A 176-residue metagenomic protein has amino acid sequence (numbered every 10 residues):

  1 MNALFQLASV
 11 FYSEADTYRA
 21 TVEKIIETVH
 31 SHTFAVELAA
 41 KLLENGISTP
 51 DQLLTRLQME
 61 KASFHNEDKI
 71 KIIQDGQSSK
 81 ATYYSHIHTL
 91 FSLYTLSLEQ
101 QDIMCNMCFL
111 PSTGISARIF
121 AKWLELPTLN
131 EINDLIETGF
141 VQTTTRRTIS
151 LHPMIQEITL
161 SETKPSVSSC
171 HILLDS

Functional and structural regions predicted by a protein language model:
M1-L38, L42: Alpha-helical sensor/transducer elements of the RecA-like P-loop NTPase core
Y12-T17, S78-T82, T95, S150: Short helix-capping and inter-helix turn/linker motifs at the boundaries of alpha-helical repeat units
S13-A15, K71, K164-S168: Short helix-coil transition/hinge motifs at the ends and kinks of transmembrane helices, capturing the brief
T17-T21, S48-Q52, I115, S150 (+1 more regions): Alpha-helix N-cap and coil->helix boundary residues
Y18-V22, I87, T128: Amphipathic coiled-coil/heptad-repeat helices and related helical stalk/stem segments that mediate oligomerization
V29-E44, A62, H88-D175: C-terminal boundary/linker of central alpha/beta nucleotide-binding cores
L42-Q100: Loop-to-helix "switch" segment enriched in basic and acidic residues adjacent to catalytic/ligand pockets
